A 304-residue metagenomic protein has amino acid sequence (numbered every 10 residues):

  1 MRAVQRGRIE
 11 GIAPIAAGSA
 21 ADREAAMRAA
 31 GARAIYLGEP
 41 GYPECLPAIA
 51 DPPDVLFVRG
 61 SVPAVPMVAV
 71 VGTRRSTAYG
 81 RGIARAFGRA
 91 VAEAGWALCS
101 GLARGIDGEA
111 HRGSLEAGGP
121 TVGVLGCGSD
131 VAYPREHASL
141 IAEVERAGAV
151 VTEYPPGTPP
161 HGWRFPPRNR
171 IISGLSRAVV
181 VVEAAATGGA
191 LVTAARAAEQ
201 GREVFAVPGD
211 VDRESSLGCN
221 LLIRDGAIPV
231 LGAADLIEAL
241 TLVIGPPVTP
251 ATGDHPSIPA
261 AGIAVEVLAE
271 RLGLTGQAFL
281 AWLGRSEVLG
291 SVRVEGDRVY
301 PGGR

Functional and structural regions predicted by a protein language model:
M1-E44, L289: Accessory alpha-helical DNA-binding modules that contact the DNA backbone or grooves
R28, A34-R304: Glycine-biased, small-residue-rich flexible motifs in mid-sequence functional cores and linkers
